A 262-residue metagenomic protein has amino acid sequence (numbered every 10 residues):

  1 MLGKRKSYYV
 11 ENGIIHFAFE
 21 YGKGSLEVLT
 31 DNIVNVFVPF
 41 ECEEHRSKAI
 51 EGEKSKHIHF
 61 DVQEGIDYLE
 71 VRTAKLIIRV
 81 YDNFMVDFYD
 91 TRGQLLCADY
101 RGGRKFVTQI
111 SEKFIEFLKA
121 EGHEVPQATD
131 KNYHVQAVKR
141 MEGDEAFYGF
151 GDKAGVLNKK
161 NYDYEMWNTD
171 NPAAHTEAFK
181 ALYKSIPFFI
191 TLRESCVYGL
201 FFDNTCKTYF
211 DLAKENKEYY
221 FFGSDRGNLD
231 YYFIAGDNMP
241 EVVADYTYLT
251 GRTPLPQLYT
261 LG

Functional and structural regions predicted by a protein language model:
M1-Y8, N12, S25-L69, V107: A low-complexity, Ser/Thr/Gly/Pro-enriched, surface-exposed linker/loop concept that marks segments flanking
H16-F19, D61-L258: Catalytic and substrate-binding clefts that recognize carbohydrates or anionic sugar/phosphate headgroups
Y21-K23: Glycan-association/targeting regions that enable binding to alpha-glucans and other polysaccharides
T260-G262: Boundary/entry segment of secreted carbohydrate-active catalytic domains
